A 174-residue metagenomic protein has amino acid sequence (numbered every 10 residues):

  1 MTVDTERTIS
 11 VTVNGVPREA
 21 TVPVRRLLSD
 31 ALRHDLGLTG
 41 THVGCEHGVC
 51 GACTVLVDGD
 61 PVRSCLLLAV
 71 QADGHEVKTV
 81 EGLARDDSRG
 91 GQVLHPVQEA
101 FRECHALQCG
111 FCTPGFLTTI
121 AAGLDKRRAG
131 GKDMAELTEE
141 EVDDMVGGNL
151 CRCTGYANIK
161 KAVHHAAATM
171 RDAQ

Functional and structural regions predicted by a protein language model:
M1-Q174: Signature of N-terminal electron-transfer/Fe-S-associated modules in redox systems
